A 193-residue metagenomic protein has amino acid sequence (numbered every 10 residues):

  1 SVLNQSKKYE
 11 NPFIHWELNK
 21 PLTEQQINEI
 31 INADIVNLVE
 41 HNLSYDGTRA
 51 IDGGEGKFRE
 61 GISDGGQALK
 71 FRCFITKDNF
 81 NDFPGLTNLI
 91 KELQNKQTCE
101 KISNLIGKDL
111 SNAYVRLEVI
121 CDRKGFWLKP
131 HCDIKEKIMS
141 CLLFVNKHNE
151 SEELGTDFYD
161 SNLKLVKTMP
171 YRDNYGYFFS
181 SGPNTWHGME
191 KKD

Functional and structural regions predicted by a protein language model:
Q5-L105: Non-heme Fe(II)/2-oxoglutarate
E10-F13, Q25, Y114, E136 (+2 more regions): Sequence-level motif detector for i,i+2 pairs with an aromatic at +2
L18, M139-C141: Hydrophobic residues positioned within well-ordered beta-strands of beta-sheet architectures
S44-T48, R116-C121: Short linear loop/turn motifs
K91, D109-S111, P130-I134: Short, conserved, surface-exposed binding loops centered on an aromatic residue
G107-E118: A short coil-to-beta-strand element that immediately follows conserved catalytic motifs
I120, G125-F126, P130-I138, V145-D193: Catalytic core of Fe(II)/2-oxoglutarate
